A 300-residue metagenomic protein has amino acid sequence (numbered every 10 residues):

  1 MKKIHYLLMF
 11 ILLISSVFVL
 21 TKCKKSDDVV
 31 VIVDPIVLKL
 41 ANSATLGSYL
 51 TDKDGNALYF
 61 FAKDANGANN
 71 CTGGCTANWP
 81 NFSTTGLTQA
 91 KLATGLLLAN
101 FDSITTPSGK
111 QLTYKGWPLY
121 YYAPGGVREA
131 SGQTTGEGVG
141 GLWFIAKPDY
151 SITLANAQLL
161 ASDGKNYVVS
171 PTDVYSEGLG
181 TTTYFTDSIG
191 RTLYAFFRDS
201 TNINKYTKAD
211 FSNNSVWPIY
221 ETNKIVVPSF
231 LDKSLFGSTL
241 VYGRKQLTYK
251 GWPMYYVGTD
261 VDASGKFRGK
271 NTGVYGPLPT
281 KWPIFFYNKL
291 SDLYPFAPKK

Functional and structural regions predicted by a protein language model:
K3-Y6, L12-A41: Bacterial Sec-dependent N-terminal signal peptides
K25-S26, N166, V174, T201-N202: N-terminal "domain-start" segment
D28-V31, K208-K300: A broadly structural signal marking compact, well-ordered functional cores that mediate small-ligand/cofactor/substrate
L40-A57, S103-P118, G126, E137 (+5 more regions): Short, low-complexity cationic-aromatic patches
L58-K63, L193-R198: A short glycine/threonine-centered beta-strand motif
G67, L98-Q158, N202, P253-P295: Hydrophobic, ordered structural segments
A68-D102, G140-K147, S200-G237, N288-A297: A low-complexity, Ser/Thr/Gly/Pro-enriched, surface-exposed linker/loop concept that marks segments flanking
